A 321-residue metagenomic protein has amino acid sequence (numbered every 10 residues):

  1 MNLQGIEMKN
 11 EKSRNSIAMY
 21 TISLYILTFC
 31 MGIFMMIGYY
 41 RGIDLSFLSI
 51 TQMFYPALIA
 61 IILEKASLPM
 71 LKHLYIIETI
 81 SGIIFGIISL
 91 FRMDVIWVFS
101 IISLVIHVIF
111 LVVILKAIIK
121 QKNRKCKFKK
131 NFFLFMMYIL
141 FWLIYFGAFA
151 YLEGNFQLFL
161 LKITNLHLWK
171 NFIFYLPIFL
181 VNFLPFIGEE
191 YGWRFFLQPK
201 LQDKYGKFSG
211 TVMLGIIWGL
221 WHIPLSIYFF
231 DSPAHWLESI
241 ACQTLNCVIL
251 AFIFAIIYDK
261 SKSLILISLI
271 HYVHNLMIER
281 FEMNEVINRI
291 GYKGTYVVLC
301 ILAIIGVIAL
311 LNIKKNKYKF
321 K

Functional and structural regions predicted by a protein language model:
M1-R14: Short, Lys/Arg-rich, polar N-terminal cytosolic tail immediately upstream of the first transmembrane signal-anchor
N15-G32, Y55-P56, Y75-I87, M136-Y145 (+1 more regions): Alpha-helical transmembrane segments
I26-Y40, F146-A150, L311: Alpha-helical transmembrane segments of multi-pass membrane proteins
Y40-D44, I87-Y191, Q198-K204, Y228-S239: Juxtamembrane helix-loop-helix connectors linking adjacent transmembrane helices in multi-pass membrane enzymes
T51-K65, H107-A117: Central hydrophobic cores of alpha-helical transmembrane segments in multi-pass inner-membrane proteins across all
K65-L71, A117-K122, I308-K321: Membrane-interface capping segments at transmembrane-helix boundaries
I187-G215, D259-S263: Membrane-interface helix/loop boundary segments of multi-pass membrane proteins
A234-L237, T244, K260-K321: C-terminal membrane module of polytopic membrane proteins
